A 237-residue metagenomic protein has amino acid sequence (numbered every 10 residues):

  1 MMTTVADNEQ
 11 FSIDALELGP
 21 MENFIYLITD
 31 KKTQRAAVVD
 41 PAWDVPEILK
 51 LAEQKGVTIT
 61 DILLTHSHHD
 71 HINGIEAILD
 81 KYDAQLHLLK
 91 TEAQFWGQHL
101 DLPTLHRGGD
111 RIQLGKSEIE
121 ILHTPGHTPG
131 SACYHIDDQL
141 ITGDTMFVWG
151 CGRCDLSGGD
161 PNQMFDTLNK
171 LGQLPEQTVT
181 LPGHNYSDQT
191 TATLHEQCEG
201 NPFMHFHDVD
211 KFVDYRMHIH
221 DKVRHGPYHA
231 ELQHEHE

Functional and structural regions predicted by a protein language model:
M1-T4, N8, D166-E237: Accessory terminal helices/loops
T3-K55, C133-G143, V148-W149: Conserved beta-strand hairpin/beta-sheet module of binuclear metal-dependent hydrolase folds, prominently
E22, T33-A36, W43-E120, E199-D210 (+1 more regions): Active-site HxH/HxHxD metal-binding segment of metal-dependent hydrolases
L27, G109-I136: Core dinuclear metal-dependent hydrolase active-site scaffold
A36, Q85, H123, L140 (+1 more regions): Hydrophobic "anchor" residues on beta-strands that sit immediately upstream of conserved functional sites
P41-W43, S67, E92, H127-T128 (+4 more regions): Active-site metal-binding loops of divalent metal-dependent hydrolases
I62-I72, L122-P129, L181-S187: Histidine-centered catalytic micro-motifs
C151, L156-Q173: Active-site-adjacent loop/tail segments of enzyme domains
